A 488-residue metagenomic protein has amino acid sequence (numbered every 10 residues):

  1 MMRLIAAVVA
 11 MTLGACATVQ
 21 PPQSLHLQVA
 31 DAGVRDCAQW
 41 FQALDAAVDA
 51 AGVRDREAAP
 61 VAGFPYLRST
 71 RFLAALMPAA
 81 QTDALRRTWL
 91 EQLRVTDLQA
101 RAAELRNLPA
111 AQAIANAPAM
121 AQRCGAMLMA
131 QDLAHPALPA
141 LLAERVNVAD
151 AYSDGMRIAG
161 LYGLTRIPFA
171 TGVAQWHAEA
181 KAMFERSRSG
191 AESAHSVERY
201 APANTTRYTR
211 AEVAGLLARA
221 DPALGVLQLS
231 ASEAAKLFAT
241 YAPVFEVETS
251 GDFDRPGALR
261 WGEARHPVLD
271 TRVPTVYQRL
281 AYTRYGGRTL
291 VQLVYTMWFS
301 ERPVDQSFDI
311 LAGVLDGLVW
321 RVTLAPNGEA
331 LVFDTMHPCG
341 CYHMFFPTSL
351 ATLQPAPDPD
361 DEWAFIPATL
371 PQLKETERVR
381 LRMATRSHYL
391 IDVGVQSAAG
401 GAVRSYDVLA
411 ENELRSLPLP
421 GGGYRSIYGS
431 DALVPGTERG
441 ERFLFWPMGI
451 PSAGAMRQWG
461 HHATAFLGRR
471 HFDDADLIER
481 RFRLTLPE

Functional and structural regions predicted by a protein language model:
M1-A7: Sec-dependent signal peptide recognition, specifically the positively charged N-region followed immediately by
V8-V9, G423: N-terminal hydrophobic or amphipathic segments with adjacent small-residue motifs that include Sec signal peptides
T12-A15: C-terminal motif of bacterial Sec signal peptides marking the signal peptidase cleavage site
T18-V19, R219: Compositionally biased, intrinsically disordered/low-complexity regions enriched for serine, proline and threonine
Q20-A211, V314-D316, N327-E488: Domain-length functional cores that host ligand/cofactor binding and catalytic or interaction surfaces in mature
E198-D270: Charged, compositionally biased non-catalytic regions
A242-P243, T289, G468: Glycine-centered secondary-structure boundary/capping sites
S250-F333: Short N-terminal edge-element motif at the start of the domain
